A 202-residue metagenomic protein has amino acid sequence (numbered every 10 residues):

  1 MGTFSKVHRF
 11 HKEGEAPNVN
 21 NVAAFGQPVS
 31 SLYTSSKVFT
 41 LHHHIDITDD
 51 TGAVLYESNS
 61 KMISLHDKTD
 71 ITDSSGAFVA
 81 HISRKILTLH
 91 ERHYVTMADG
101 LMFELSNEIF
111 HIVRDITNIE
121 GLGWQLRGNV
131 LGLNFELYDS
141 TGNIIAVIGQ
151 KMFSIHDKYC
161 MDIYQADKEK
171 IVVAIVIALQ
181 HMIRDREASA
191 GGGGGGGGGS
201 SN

Functional and structural regions predicted by a protein language model:
G2-K68, S74-A77, R84-K85, L89-R92 (+1 more regions): Low-complexity or membrane-interfacial segments used for flexible interactions
